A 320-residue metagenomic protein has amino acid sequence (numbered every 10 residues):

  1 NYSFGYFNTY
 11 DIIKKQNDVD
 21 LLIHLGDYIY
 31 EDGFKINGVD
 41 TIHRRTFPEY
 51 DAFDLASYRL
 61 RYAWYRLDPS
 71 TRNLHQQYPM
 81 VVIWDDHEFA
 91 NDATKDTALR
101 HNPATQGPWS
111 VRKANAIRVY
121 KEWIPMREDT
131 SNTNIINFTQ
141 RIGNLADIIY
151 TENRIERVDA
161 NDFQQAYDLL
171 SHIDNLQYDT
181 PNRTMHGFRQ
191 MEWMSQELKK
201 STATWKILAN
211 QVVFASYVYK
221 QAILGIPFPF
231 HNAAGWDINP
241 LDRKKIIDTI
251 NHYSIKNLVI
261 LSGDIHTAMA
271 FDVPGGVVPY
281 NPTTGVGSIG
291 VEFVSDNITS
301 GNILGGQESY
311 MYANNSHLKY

Functional and structural regions predicted by a protein language model:
N1-Y320: Long, structured stretches of catalytic cores involved in phosphate-ester chemistry, encompassing
